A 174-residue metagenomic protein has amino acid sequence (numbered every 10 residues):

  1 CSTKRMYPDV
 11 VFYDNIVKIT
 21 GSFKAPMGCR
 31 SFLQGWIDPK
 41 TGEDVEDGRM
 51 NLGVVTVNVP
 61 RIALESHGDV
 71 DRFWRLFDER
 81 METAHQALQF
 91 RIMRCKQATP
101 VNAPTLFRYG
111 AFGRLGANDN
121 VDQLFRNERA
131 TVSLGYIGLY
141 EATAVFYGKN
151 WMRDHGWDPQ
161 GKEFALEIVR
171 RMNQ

Functional and structural regions predicted by a protein language model:
C1-E128, K149, H155-Q174: Conserved catalytic cores of very large enzyme subunits
V132-V145, R170: Contiguous, well-ordered alpha-helical segments that form the cores/surfaces of helical PPI scaffolds
